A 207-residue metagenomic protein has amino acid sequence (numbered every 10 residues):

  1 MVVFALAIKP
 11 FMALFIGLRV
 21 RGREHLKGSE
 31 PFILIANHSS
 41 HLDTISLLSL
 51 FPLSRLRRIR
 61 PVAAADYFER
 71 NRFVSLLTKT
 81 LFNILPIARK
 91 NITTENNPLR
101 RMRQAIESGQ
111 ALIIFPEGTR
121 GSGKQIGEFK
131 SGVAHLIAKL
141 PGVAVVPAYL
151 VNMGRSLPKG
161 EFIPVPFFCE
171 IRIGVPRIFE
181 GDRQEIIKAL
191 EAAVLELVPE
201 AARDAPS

Functional and structural regions predicted by a protein language model:
M1-G17, R70-N83, E161-P166: Alpha-helical membrane-targeting segments
I8-H38: Helix-to-loop junction immediately C-terminal to a conserved catalytic motif
I16, Y67, I92-N96, I126 (+1 more regions): A conditional alpha-helix N-cap/helix-loop micro-motif detector
G28-K90: Catalytic core of membrane glycerolipid acyltransferases/transacylases, capturing the structured, soluble-facing
P31-I33, A111-F115: Residue-level preference for the first positions of well-ordered beta-strands
L76, A111, S122-E185: A cross-family acyltransferase "interaction/gating" segment
N83-L99, R103-S108: Helix-adjacent hinge/juxtasegments
L99-R100, Q104, C169-A201: A charged, well-structured terminal subsegment
